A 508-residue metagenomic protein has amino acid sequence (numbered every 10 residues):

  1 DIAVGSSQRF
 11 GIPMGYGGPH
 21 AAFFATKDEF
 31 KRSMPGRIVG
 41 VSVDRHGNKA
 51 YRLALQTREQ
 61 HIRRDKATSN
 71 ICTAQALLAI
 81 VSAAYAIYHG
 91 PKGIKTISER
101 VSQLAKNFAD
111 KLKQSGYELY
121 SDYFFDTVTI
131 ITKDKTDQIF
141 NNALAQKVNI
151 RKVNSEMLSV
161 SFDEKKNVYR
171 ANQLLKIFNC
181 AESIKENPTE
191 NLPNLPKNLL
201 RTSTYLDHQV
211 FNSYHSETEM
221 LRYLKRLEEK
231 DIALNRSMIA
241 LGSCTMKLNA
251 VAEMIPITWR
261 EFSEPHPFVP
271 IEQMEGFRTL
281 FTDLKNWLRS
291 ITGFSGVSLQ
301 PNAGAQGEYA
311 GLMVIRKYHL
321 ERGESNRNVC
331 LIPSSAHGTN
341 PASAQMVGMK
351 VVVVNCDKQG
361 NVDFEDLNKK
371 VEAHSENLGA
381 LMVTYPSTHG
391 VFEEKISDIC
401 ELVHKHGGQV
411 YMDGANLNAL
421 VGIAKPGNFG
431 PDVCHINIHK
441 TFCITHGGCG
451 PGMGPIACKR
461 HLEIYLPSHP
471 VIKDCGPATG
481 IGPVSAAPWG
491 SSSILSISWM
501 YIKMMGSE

Functional and structural regions predicted by a protein language model:
D1-A50, L112, T129-I130, N141 (+2 more regions): Conserved PLP-enzyme active-site core in the AAT-like
G5-S115, Y120-D122, V433-E508: Active-site C-terminal subdomain of aminotransferase-like
H61-R63, I87-G93, L119-F124, L200-R201 (+6 more regions): Gly-rich Lys/Arg/Thr-decorated short loops/hinges at beta-loop-alpha junctions or inter-strand turns that position
S102, S115-L144, F162-K165: Conserved PLP-binding catalytic core of the aspartate aminotransferase-like
Y120-T127, K152-S159, N302, A344: Short Gly/Ser/Thr- and Asp/Glu-enriched loop/turn motifs at secondary-structure junctions
A143-Q146, V153-K176: Noncatalytic alpha-helical scaffolds and linker/capping helices
V168-A240, C244-A252, I257-S263: Flexible inter-domain linker/hinge segments
S216, E261-N302, G307: Conserved N-terminal alpha-helix of the aminotransferase class I/II PLP-enzyme fold
